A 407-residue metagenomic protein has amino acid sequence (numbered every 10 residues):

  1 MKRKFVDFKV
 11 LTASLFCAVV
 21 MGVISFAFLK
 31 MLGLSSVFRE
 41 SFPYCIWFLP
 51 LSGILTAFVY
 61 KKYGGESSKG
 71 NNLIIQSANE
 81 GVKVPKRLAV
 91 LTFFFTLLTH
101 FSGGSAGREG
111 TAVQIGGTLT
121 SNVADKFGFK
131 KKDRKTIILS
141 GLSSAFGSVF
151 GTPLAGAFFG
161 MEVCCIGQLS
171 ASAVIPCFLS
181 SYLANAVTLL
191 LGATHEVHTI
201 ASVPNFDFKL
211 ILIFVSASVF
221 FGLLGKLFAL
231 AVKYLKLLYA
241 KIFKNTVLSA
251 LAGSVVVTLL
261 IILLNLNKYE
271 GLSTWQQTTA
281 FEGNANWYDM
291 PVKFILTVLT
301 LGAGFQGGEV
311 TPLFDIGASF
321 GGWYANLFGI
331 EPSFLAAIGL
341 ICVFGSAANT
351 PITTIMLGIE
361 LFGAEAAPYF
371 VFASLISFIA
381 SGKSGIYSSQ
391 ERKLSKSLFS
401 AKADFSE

Functional and structural regions predicted by a protein language model:
M1-E407: Alpha-helical transmembrane segments and immediately membrane-proximal extracytoplasmic
